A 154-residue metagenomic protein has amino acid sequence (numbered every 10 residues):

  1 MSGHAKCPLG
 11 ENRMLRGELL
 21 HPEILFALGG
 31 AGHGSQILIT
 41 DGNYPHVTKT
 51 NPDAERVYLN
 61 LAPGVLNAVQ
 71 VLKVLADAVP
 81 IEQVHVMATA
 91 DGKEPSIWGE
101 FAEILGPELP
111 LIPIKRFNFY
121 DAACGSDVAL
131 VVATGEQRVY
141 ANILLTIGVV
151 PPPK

Functional and structural regions predicted by a protein language model:
C7-L61: Long, hydrophobic N-terminal alpha-helical segment
L15, L19-E23, G32, P63-Q70 (+3 more regions): Conserved active-site and cofactor/substrate-binding residues in soluble primary-metabolism enzymes
A27, A31-G34, V71-E82, E100-E108 (+1 more regions): Change "in soluble alpha/beta enzymes" to "in soluble alpha/beta proteins
S35-L38, A54-V57, E82-V86, L109-I112 (+2 more regions): Structural motif
N43-T48, D53-R56, A76, A102-E103 (+1 more regions): Short, solvent-exposed amphipathic alpha-helical segments in soluble enzyme and RNA/protein-processing domains
K49-Q83: A phosphate-binding glycine/aspartate-rich beta-alpha loop in the early core of alpha/beta enzymes
K93-K154: Glycine-rich, aromatic-bearing surface loops/beta-hairpins
